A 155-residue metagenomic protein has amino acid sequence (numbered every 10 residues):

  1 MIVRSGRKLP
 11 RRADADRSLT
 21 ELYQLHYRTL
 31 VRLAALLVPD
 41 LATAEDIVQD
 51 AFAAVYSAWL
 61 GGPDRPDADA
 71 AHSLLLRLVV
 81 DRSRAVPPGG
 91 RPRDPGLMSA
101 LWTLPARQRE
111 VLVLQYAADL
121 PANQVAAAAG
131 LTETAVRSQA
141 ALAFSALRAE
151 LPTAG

Functional and structural regions predicted by a protein language model:
I2-V3, K8-R32, A42-E45, Y56 (+1 more regions): A short, charge-rich alpha-helical start-of-domain segment used by transcription regulators
L9, G96-L104, E150: Short amphipathic alpha-helical boundary/capping segments
Y27, E45-Y56, D67-P87, M98 (+1 more regions): Σ70-family region 2.3-2.4 aromatic/basic alpha-helix that recognizes the −10 promoter and nucleates DNA melting
A35, A127: Alpha-helical residues within the helix-turn-helix
A42, N123, T134: Residues within helix-turn-helix
V80, A129-G155: DNA-recognition helix of helix-turn-helix
R91, L101-R109: Short helix-coil-helix linker/hinge
V111-Q115: A short pre-motif secondary-structure segment
